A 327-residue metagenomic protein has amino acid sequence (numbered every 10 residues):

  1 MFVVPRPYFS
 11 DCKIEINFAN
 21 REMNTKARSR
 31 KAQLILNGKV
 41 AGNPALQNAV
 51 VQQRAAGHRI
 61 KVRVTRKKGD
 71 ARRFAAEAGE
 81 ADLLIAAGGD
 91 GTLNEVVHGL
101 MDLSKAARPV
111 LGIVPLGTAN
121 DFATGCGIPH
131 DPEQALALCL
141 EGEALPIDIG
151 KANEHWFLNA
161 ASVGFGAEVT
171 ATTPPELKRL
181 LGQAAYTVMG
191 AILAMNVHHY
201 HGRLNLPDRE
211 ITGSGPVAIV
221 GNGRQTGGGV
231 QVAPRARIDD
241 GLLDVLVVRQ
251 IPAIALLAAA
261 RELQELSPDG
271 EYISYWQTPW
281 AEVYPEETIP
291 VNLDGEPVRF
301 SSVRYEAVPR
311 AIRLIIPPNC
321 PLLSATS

Functional and structural regions predicted by a protein language model:
P5-A87, N94, Q134, P321-L323: ATP/NTP phosphate-donor binding region
Q33-I35, A41-A45, R63-T65, M101-P216: Catalytic core of DAGKc-family lipid kinases
L36-K39, L116, V248-Q250, P317: Cofactor-binding loop segments of dinucleotide-utilizing enzymes, especially the Rossmann-like FAD- and NAD(P)+-binding
G38, A87-G89, V114-L116, N222: Glycine-rich beta-strand-to-loop/alpha-helix junction loops that act as flexible
S162, G166, I219-V232, P297: Glycine-rich phosphate/pyrophosphate-binding beta-alpha loops
L177-A185, G228-G229, P234-A255: Gly/Ser/Thr-rich active-site loops/lids in small-molecule metabolic enzymes that frequently grip phosphoryl groups
L206, T212, R237, V247-S327: ATP/nucleoside-binding phosphotransfer catalytic cores, i.e., glycine-rich phosphate-binding loops
